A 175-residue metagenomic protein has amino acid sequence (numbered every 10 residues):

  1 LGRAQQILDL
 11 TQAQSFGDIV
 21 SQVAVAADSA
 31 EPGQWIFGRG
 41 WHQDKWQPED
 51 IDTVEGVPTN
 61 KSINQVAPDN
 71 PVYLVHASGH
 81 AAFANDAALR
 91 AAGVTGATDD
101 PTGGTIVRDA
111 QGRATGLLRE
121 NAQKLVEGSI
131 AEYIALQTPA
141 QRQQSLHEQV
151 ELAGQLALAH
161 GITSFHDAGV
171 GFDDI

Functional and structural regions predicted by a protein language model:
L1-I175: Divalent metal-binding segments
